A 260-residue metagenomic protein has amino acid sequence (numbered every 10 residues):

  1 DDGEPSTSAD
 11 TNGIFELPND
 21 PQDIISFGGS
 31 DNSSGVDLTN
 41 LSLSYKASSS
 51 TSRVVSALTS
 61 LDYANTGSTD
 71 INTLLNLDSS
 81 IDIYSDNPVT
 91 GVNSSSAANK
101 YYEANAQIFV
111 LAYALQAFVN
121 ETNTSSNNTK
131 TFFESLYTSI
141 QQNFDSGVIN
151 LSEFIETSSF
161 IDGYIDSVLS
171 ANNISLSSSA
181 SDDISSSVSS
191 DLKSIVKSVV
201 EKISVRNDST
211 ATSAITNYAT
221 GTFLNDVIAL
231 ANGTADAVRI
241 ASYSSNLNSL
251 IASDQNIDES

Functional and structural regions predicted by a protein language model:
D1-S260: Feature for extracytoplasmic/surface-facing segments of secreted or surface-associated proteins, emphasizing
